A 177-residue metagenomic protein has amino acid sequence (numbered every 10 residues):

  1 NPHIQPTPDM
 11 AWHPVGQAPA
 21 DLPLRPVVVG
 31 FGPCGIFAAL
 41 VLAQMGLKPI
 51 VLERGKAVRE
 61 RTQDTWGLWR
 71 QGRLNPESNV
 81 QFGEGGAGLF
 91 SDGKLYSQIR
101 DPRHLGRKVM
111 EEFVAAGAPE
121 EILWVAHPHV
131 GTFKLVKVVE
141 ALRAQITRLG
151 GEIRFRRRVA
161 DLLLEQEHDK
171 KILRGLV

Functional and structural regions predicted by a protein language model:
N1-L24: Extreme N-terminal leader/targeting segments of oxidoreductases
P19-C34, I50-L52: Beta1/beta-strand and adjacent pyrophosphate-binding region of the FAD-binding site in flavoprotein oxidoreductases
A38: Extracellular glycan-recognition regions
V41-L42: Aromatic pocket-lining residues of Rossmann-like dinucleotide-binding sites
G55: Residues in the short beta-alpha loop(s) of Rossmann-like NAD(P)-binding domains
E60, W66-I153, R157-R158: Conserved N-terminal/central alpha/beta ligand/cofactor-binding core
F155-I172: A conserved short coil-to-beta-strand element within the FAD-binding core of flavoproteins
G175-V177: SH3/SH3-like beta-barrel fold
